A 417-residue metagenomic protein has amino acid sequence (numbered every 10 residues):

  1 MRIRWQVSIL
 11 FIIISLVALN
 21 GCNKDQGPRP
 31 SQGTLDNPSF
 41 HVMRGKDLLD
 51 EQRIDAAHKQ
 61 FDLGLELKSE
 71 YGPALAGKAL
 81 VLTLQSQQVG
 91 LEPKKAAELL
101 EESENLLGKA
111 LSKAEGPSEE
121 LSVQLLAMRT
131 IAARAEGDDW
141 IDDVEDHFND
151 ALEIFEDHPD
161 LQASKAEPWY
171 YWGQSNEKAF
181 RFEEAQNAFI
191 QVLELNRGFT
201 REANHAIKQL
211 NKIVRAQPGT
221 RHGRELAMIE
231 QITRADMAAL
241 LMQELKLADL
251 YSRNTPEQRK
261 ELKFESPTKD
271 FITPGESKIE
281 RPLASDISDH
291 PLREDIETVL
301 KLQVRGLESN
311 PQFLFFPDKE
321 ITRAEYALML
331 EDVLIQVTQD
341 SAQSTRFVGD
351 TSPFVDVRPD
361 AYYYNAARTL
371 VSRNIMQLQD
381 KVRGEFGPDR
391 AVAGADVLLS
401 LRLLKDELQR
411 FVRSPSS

Functional and structural regions predicted by a protein language model:
K24-P30, W140-D142, D146, D150-D157 (+5 more regions): Feature responds to low-complexity, polar/acidic, surface-exposed segments characteristic of secreted/exported proteins
S31-L67, Q88-L91, A133-W140: Alpha-helical segment of the N-proximal tetratricopeptide repeat
N37, Y71, P117-S118, H158 (+2 more regions): Residue-level recognition of tetratricopeptide repeat
K46, A79, L84-P93, M128-D138 (+5 more regions): Short coil/turn linking the two alpha-helices of tandem helical-hairpin repeats
L65-E66, N105, K109-S112, E153 (+2 more regions): Conserved structural position within tetratricopeptide repeats
A74, E120-L121, L161, P168 (+1 more regions): TPR alpha-solenoid repeat register
G77, V123-L126, S164, Y171 (+1 more regions): Canonical tetratricopeptide repeat
